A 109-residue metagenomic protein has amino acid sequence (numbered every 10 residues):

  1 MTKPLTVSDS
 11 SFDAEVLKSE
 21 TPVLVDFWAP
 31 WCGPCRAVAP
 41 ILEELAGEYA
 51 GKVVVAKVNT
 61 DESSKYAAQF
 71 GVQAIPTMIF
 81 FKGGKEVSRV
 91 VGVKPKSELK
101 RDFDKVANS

Functional and structural regions predicted by a protein language model:
K3, S8, W28, V54-A56: Conserved Rossmann-like nucleotide-binding pocket used by diverse enzymes that bind dinucleotide cofactors
P4-V23, S64: A short beta-strand-turn-helix
E20-P22, A37-V58: Conserved helix-turn-beta segment immediately C-terminal to the redox Cys motif in thioredoxin-like folds
E20-T21, F27-W31, A74: Short pre-active-site segment immediately N-terminal to redox-active cysteine/selenocysteine motifs in thiol-based
F27-I41: Conserved redox-active cysteine motifs that mediate thiol-disulfide chemistry, especially di-cysteine Cys-X(1-2)-Cys
V58-A67: Structural microenvironment flanking redox-active thiols in thiol-disulfide oxidoreductases
A74, I79-S109: Non-catalytic, surface beta->alpha helical segment in thiol-disulfide oxidoreductase systems
